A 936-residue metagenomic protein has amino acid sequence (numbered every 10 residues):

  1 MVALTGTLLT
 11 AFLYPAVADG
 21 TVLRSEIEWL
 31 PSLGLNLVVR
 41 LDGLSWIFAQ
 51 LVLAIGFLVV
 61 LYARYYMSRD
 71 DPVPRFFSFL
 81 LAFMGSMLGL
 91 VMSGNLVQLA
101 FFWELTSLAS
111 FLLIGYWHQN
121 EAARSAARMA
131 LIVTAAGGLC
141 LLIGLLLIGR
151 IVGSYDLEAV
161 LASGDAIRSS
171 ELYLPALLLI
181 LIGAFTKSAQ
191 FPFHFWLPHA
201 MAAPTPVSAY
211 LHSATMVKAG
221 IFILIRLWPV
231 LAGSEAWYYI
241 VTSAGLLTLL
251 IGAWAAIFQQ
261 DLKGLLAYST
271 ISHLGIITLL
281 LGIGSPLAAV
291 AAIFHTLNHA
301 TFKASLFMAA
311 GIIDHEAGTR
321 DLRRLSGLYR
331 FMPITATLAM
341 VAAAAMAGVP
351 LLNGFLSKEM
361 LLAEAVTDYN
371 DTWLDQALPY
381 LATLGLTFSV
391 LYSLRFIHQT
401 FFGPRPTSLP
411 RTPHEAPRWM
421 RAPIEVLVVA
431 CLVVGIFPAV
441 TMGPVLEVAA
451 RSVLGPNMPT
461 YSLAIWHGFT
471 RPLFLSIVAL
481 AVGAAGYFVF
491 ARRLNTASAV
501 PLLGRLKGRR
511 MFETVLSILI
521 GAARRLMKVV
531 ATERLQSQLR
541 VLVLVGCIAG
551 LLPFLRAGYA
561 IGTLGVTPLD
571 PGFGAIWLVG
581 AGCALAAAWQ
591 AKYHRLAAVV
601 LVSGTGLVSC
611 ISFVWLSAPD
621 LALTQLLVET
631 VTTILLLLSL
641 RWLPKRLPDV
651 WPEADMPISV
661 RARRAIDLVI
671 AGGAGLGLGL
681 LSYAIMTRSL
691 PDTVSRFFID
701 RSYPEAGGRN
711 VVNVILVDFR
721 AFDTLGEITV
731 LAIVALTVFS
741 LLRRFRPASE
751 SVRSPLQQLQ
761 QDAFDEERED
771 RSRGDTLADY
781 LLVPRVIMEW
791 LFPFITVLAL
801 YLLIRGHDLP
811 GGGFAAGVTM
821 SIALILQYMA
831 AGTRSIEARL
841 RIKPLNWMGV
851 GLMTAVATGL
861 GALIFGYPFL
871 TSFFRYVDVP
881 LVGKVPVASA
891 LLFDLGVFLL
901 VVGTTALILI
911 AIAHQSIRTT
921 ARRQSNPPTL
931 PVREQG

Functional and structural regions predicted by a protein language model:
M1-S78, L147-S170, F195, R226-W228 (+8 more regions): Transmembrane helix-loop-helix hairpins at membrane boundaries of multipass inner-membrane proteins
V22-L33, D156-D165, S357-N370, V440-W466 (+3 more regions): Membrane-interfacial helical/loop segments at transmembrane boundaries in membrane proteins
V22-M87, F222, T242, R540 (+6 more regions): Hydrophobic alpha-helical transmembrane segments in multi-pass integral membrane proteins
E28-I47, A162-L177, V366-Y380, Y461-F469 (+3 more regions): Short aromatic-rich membrane-water interface segments that cap or initiate transmembrane helices in multi-pass membrane
Q50-L51, V97-W103, T134-G137, E171-G183 (+9 more regions): Alpha-helical transmembrane segments
L58-L99, L108-A416, G565-P568, G580-Y593 (+2 more regions): Hydrophobic transmembrane alpha-helices and their helix-loop junctions in integral membrane proteins
R411-G550, A674-G675, G679, T687-S702 (+1 more regions): Membrane-interface and transmembrane segments of multi-pass membrane proteins
P571-I576, A588, W642-T796, L800-H807 (+1 more regions): Flexible extramembrane loops and terminal tails that flank transmembrane helices in small membrane-associated subunits
